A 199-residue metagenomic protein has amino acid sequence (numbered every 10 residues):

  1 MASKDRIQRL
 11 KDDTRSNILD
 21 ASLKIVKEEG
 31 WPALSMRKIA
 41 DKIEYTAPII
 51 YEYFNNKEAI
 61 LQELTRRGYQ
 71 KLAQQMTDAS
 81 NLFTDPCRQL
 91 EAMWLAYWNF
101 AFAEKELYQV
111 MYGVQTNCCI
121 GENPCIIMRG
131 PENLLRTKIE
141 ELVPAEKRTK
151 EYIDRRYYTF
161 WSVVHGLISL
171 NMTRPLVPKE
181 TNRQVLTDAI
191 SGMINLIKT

Functional and structural regions predicted by a protein language model:
M1-D13: N-terminal intrinsically disordered/low-complexity leader segments
N17, I25-A59, E63: Helix-turn-helix
V26, L61-G68, M111, P124-I127 (+1 more regions): Alpha-helical DNA-contacting segments of helix-turn-helix folds
R66-L90, Q109, N133-V143: Amphipathic alpha-helical linker/stalk segments
T77, C119-A145, D154-Y158, Q184-N195: Amphipathic alpha-helical packing segments from all-alpha helical-bundle domains
T77-A103, A145, K150, R156-F160: Hydrophobic alpha-helical connector segments
F102-I120, L167-V177: Amphipathic alpha-helical segments used for helix-helix packing
F160-K179, M193-T199: Amphipathic C-terminal alpha-helical segment
